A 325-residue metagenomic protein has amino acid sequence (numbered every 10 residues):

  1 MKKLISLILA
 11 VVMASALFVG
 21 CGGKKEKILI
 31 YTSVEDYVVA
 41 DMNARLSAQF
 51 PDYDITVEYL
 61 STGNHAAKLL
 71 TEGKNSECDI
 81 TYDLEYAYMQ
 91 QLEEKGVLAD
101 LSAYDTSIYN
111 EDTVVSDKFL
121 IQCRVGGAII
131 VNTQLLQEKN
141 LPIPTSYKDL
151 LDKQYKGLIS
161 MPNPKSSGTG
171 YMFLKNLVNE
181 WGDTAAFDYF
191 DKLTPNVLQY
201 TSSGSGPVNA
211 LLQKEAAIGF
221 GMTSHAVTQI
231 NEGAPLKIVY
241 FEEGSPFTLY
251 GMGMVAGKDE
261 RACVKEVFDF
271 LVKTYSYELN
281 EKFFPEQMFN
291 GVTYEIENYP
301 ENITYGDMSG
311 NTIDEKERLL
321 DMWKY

Functional and structural regions predicted by a protein language model:
M1-I28: Short, low-complexity disordered leader/linker segments with a strong preference for bacterial N-terminal type II
T32-A40, L60, E77-C78, D83-E215: Extracytoplasmic ligand-binding site segments that recognize negatively charged/polar headgroups
T32-D54, Q229-I230: Short, polar/charged alpha-helical segment
A87-Q91, L212-Q213, A217-P235: A ligand-binding cleft/hinge motif common to bilobed small-molecule-binding domains
I108-E111, V125, Y189-T194, Y200 (+1 more regions): Periplasmic-binding protein-like
I130-L135, T248-E260, L279-K282: A bilobed periplasmic-binding-protein/Venus flytrap-type ligand-binding module shared by bacterial periplasmic
Y155-P162, F270-V292: Periplasmic-binding protein-like
E295-Y325: Extracellular/periplasmic bilobal clamshell ligand-binding domains
